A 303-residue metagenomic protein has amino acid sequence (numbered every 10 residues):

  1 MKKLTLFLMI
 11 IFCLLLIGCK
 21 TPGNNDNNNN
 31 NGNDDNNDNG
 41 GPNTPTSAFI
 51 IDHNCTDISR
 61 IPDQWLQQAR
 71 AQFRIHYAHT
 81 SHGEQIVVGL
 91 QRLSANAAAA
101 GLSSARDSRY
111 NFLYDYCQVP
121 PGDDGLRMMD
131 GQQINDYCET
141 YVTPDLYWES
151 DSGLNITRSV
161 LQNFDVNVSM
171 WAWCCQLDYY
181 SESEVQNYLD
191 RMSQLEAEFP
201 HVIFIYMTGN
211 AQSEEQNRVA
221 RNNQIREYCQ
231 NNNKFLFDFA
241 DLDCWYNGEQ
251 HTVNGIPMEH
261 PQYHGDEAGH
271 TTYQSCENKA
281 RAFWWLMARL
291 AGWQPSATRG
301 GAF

Functional and structural regions predicted by a protein language model:
L15-G18: C-terminal motif of bacterial Sec signal peptides marking the signal peptidase cleavage site
K20-P22: Bacterial signal peptide processing site
D26, N31-R106, T272-Y273, L290-F303: N-terminal module-boundary/linker segments of secreted carbohydrate-active enzymes
P45-R60, Q64, V88-G153, A240 (+2 more regions): Divalent cation-coordinating acidic motifs and surrounding scaffolds that mediate Ca2+/Mg2+/Mn2+/Zn2+-dependent binding
A71-R74, A99-G101, F164-M170, A197-I205 (+1 more regions): Loop/turn elements at helix/coil->beta-strand transitions in domains of secreted/extracellular proteins
Y141-V185: Oxyanion-hole/transition-state-stabilizing segment in secreted/luminal serine hydrolases and related acyltransferases
L195-N223: Active-site segments of SGNH/GDSL-like serine hydrolases that catalyze O-acetyl group transfer/hydrolysis on lipids
E215-L290: Catalytic His-Asp segment of secreted/periplasmic serine-dependent ester chemistry enzymes
